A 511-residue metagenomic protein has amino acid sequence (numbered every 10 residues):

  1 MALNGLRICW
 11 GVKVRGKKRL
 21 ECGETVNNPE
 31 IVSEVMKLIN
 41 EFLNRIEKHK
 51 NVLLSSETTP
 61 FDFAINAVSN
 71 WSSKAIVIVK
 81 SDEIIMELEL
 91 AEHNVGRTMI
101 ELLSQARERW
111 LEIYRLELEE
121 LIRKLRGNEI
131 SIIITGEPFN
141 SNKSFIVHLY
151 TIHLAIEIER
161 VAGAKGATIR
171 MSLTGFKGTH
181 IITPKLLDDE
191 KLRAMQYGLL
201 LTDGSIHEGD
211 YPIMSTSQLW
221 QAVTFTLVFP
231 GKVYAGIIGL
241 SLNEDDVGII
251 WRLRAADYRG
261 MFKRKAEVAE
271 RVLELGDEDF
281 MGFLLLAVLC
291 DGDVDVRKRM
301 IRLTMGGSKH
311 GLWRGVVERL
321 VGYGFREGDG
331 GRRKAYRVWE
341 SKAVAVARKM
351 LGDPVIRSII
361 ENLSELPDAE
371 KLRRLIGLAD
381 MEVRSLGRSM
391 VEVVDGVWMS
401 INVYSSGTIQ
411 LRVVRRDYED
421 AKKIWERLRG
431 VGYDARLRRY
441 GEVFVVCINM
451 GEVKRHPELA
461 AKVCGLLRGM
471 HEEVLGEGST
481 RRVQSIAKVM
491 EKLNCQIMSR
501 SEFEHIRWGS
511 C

Functional and structural regions predicted by a protein language model:
M1-C511: Internal intein/HINT superfamily modules and their associated LAGLIDADG
